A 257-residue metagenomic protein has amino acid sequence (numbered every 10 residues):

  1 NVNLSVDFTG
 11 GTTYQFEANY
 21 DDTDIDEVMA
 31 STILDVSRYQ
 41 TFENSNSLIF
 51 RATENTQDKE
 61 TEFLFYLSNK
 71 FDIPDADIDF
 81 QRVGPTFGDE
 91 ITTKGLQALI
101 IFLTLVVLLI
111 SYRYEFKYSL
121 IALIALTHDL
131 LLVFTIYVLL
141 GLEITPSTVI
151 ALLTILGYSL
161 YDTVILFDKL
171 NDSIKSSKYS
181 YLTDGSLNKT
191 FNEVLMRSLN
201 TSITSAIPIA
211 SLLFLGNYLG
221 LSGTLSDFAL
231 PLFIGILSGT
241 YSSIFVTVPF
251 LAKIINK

Functional and structural regions predicted by a protein language model:
N1-K257: A structural signal for conserved, well-ordered secondary-structure elements that form binding/interaction cores
